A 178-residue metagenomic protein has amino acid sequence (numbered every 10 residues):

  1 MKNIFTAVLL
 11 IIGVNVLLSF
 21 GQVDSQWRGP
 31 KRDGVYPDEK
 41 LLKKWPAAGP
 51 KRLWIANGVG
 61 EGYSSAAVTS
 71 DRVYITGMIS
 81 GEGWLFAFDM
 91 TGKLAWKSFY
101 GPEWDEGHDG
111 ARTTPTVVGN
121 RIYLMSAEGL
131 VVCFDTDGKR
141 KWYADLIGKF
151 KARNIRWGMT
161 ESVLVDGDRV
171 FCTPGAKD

Functional and structural regions predicted by a protein language model:
M1-T6: Positively charged n-region of N-terminal signal peptides that target proteins for export
A7-V16: Bacterial N-terminal signal peptides
F20-D178: Noncatalytic, solvent-exposed loop/strand surfaces of beta-propeller-type extracellular/periplasmic domains
